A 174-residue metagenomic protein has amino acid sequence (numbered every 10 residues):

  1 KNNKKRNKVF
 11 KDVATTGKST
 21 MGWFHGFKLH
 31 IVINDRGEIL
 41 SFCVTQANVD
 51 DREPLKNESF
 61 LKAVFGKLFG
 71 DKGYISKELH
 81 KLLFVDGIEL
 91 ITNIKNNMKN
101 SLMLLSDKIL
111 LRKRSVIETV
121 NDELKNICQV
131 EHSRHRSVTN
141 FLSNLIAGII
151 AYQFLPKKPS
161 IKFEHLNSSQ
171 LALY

Functional and structural regions predicted by a protein language model:
K1-N2, S101-L102, N144-L145: Short, solvent-exposed polar/charged micro-motifs at secondary-structure junctions
K1-N96, I149: Polybasic low-complexity intrinsically disordered regions
M21-G22, R134-L145: Structural motif
D51, K113, L142, I146: Hydrophobic (often cysteine-bearing) scaffold residues that line and stabilize catalytic clefts of nucleotide/cofactor
K67, K72-T139: Helix-centered, glycine/charged polyanion-binding patches within enzymatic domains that contact phosphate-containing
K67-F69, L82-G87, I146-Y174: Anion-binding and metal-coordination hotspots
